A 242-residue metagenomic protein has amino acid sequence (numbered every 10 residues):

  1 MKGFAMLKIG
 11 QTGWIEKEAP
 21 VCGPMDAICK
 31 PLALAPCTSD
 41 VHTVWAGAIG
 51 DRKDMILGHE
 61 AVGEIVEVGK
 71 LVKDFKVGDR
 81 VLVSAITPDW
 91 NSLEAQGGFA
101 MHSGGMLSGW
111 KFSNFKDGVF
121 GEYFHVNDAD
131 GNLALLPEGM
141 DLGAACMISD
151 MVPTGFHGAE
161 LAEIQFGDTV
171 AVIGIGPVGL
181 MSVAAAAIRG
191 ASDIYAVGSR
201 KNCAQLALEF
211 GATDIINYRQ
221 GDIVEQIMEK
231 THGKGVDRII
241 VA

Functional and structural regions predicted by a protein language model:
M1, D79, G167-D168, S192: Nucleotide donor/acceptor-binding cores
K8-G10, G23: Residue-level recognition of beta-strand termini and adjacent short loop/turns
P20-L34, G47-E94, D117, P137-G139: Glycine-rich beta-strand-centered segment in the early N-terminal region that forms part of a ligand/cofactor-binding
S39-W45: Cytochrome P450 core scaffold surrounding the K-helix E-X-X-R motif and the conserved "meander" helix-loop region
D89-I173: NAD(P)H dinucleotide-binding glycine-rich loop of Rossmann-like/cofactor-binding domains, especially the beta1-alpha1
T169-I175, A187-A242: Adenosine-nucleotide cofactor-binding segment
G179-L180: N-terminal Rossmann-fold NAD(P) dinucleotide-binding loop
